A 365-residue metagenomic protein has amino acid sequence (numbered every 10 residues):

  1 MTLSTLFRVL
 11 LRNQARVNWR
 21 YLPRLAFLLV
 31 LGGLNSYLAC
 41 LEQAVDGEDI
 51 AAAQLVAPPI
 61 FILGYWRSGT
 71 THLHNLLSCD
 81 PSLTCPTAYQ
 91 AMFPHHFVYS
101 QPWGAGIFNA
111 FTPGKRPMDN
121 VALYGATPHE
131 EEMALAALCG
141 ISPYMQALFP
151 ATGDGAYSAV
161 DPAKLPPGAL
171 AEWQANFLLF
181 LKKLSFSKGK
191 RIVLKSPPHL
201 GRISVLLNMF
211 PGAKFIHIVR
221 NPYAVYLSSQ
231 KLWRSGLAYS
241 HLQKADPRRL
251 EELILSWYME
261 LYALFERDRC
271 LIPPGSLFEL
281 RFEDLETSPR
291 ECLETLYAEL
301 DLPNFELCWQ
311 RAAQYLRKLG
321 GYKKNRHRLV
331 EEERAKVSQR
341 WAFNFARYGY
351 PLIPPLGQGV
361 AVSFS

Functional and structural regions predicted by a protein language model:
M1-V45, I50-A51, Y157-A163, G168 (+4 more regions): PAPS-dependent sulfotransferases, especially Golgi type II membrane carbohydrate sulfotransferases
C40-I62, F93-H95, S100-Q101: N-terminal signal-anchor transmembrane helix
I62-S78: Glycine-rich phosphate-binding P-loop
L63-Y65, V193-P197, F282: Short His-Asn-centered micro-motif
C79-Y89: Post-Walker A helix-loop "phosphate-sensing" segment adjacent to the P-loop in P-loop NTPases
Q90-I192: PAPS-dependent sulfation machinery
K195-S196, L206-K231: Conserved phosphate-donor/acceptor-positioning beta-strand/loop module used by diverse small-molecule
L200-I203, Y223-Y226, E279, E286-P289: Flexible loop/turn segments at secondary-structure boundaries
